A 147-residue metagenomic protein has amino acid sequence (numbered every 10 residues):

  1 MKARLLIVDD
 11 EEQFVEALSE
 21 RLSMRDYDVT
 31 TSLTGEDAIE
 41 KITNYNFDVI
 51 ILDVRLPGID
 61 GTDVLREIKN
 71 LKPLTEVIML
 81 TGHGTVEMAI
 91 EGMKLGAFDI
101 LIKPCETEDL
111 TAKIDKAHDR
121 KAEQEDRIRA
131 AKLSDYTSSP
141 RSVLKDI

Functional and structural regions predicted by a protein language model:
A3, L33-T34, D60-D63, G84: Acidic catalytic/metal-coordinating carboxylates
D9, D53: Active-site residues of response regulator receiver
E12-T30: Two-component/phosphorelay signaling modules centered on CheY-like receiver
V15, P57, T81, T85: The feature encodes the CheY-like receiver
E40, T62-P73: Short amphipathic alpha-helix used as the core "switch/output" element in two-component signaling
C105-D115: C-terminal output helix
R120-I147: CheY-like receiver
